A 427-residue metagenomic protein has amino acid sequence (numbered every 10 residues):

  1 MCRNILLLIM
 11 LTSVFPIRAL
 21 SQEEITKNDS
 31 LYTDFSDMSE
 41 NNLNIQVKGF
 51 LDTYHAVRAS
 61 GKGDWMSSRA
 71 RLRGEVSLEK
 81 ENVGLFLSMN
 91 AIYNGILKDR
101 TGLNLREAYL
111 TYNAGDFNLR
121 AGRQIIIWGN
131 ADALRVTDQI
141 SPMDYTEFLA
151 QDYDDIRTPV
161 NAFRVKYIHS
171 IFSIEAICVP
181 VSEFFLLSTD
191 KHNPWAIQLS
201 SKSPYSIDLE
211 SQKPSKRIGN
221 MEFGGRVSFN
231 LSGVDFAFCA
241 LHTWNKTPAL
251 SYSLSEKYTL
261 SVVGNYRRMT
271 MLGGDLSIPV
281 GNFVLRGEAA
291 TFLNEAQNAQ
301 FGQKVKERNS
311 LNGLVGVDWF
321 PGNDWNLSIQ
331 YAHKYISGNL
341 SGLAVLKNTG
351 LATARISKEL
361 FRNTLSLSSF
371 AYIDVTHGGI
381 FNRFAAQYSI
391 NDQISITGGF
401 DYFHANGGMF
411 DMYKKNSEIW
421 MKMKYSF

Functional and structural regions predicted by a protein language model:
D34-A59, S68, V83-L87, L367: Transmembrane beta-strand segments of Gram-negative outer membrane beta-barrel proteins
I45, T53, V76-K80, T111-A114 (+11 more regions): Residue-level signature of outer-membrane beta-barrel architecture
G49-H55, L87-A91, A121-R123, A176-P180 (+7 more regions): Transmembrane beta-barrel strands of outer-membrane/channel proteins
K62-S68, K98-L105, Y153-D155, S215-G219 (+5 more regions): Replace "Gram-negative outer membrane beta-barrel proteins" with "bacterial and organellar outer membrane beta-barrel
S77-W195, S232, A405: Outer membrane beta-barrel
N82-L87, F117-L119, I171-I174, G233-F236 (+4 more regions): Repeated loop/turn-to-beta-strand initiation elements of outer-membrane beta-barrel proteins
S277-Y372: Detector for outer-membrane/organellar transmembrane beta-barrel domains, recognizing the amphipathic beta-strand
I356, K415-F427: Outer-membrane beta-barrel "beta-signal"
